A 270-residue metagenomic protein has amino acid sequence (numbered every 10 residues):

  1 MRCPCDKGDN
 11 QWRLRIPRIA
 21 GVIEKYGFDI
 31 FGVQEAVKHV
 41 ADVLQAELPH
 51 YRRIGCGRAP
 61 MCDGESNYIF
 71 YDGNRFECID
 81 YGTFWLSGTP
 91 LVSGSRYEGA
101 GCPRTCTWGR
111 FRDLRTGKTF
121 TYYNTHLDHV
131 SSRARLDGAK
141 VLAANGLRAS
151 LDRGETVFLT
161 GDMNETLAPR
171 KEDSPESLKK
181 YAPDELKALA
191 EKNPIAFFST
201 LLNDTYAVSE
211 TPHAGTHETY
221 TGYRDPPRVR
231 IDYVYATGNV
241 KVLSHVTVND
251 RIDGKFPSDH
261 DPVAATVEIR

Functional and structural regions predicted by a protein language model:
M1, T125-L127, D162-M163, D261: Active-site metal-binding loops of divalent metal-dependent hydrolases
M1-E47, R58-E65, I269-R270: N-terminal, active-site-proximal structural segment of metallo-dependent hydrolase catalytic domains
M1-P17, L86-G101, S131, K180-P183: Acidic/histidine-rich helix-loop elements that form or flank divalent-metal/phosphate-binding sites at the catalytic
N10, R133-L147, R224: Alpha-helical scaffold elements lining the catalytic groove of polysaccharide deacetylases
R15, I19, V40, L44 (+2 more regions): Stable alpha-helical elements in mature extracytoplasmic
I30-Y123, L127: Structured beta-strand-rich core segments of catalytic domains in phosphoester-bond hydrolases
V37, H126-D128, M163-T166, S209-T211: Catalytic metal-binding/acid-base residues of hydrolase active sites
R133, R148-F158, E165-R270: Metal-dependent phosphoester-hydrolase catalytic domains
